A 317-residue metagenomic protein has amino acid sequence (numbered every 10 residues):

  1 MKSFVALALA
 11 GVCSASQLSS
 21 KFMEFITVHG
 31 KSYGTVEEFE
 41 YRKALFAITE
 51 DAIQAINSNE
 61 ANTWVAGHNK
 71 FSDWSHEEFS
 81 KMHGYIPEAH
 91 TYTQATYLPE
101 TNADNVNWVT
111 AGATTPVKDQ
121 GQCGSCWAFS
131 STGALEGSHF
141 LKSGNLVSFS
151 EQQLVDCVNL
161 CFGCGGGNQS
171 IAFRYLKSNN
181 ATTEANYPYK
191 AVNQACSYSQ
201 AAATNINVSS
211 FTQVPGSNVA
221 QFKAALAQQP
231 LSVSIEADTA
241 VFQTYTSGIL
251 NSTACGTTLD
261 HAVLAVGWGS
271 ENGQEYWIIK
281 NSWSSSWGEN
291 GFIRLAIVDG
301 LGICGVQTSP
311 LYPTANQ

Functional and structural regions predicted by a protein language model:
K2-V5, C13-Q317: Catalytic-core signature of thiol
